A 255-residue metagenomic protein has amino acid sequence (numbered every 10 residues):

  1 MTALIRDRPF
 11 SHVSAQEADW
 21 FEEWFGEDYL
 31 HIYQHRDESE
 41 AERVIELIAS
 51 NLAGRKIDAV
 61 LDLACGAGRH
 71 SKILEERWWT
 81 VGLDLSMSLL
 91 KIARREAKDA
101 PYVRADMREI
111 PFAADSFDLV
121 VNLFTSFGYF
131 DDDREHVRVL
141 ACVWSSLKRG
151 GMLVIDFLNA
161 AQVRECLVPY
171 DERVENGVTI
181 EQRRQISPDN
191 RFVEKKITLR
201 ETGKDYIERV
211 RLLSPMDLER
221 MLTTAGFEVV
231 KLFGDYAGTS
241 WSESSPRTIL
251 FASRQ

Functional and structural regions predicted by a protein language model:
T2-R55: Conserved class I S-adenosyl-L-methionine
A59-L61, G68-E109: Class I SAM-dependent methyltransferase SAM/SAH-binding core
R108-L119: A short acidic, Gly/Pro-enriched loop at the edge of an enzyme's catalytic core that lines a small-molecule cofactor
D118-R134: A short SAM/SAH-binding and catalytic strip from SAM-dependent methyltransferases
V137-R149: A short glycine-rich, Lys/Arg-flanked "PGG" loop and its adjoining helix->strand segment in the class I
V154-M221: SAM-dependent methyltransferase
P215-Q255: C-terminal lobe and adjacent flexible extensions of AdoMet/dcAdoMet transferase-like proteins
